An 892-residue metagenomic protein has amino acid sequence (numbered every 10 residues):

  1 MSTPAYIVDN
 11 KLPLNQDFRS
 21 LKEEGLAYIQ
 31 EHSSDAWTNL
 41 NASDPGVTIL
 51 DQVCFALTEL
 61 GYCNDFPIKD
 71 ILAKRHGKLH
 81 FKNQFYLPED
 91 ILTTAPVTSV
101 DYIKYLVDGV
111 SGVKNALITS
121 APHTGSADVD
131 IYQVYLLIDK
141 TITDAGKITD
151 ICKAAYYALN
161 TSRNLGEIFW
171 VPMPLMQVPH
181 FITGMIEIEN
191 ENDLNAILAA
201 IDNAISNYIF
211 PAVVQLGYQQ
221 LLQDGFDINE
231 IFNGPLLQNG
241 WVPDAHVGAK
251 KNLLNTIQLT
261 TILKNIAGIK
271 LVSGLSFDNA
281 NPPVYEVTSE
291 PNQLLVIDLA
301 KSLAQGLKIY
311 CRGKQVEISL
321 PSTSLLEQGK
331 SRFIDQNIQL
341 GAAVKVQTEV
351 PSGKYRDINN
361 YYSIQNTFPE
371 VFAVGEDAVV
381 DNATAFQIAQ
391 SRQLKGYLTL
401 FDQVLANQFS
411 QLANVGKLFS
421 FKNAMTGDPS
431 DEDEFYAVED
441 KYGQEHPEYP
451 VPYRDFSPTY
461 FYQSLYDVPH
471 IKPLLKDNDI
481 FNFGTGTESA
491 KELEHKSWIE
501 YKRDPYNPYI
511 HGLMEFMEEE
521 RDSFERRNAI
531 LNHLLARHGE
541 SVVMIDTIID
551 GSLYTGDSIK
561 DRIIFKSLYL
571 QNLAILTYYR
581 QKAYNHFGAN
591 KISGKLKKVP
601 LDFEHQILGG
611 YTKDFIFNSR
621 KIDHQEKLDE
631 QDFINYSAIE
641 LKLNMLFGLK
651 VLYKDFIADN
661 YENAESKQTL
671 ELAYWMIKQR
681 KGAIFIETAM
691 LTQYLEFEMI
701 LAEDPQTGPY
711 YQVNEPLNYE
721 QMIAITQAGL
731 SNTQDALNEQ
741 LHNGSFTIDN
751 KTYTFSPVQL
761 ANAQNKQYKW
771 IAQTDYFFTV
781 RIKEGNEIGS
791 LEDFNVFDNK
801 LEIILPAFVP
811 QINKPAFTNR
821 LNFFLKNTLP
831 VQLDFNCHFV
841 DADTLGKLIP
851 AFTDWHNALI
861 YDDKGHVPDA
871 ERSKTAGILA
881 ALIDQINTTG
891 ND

Functional and structural regions predicted by a protein language model:
S2-P45, T93-Y105, G109-N239, L307-P705 (+3 more regions): Carbohydrate-recognition loop of C-type lectin domains
P45-K82: Long, low-complexity, polar/charged, intrinsically disordered or flexibly structured peripheral segments
I68-D90, E230-H246, K800-P806: A short, surface-exposed helix-loop junction/capping segment
L79, A664, D735: Polybasic, low-complexity RNA-engagement segments
P172, S273, D862: Core nucleic-acid recognition elements
Q223-S324, Q328-G329, A876-D892: A cross-taxonomic marker for long C-terminal extensions/tails that follow the last structured domain
Q706-Y768: Extended, beta-strand-rich, solvent-exposed assembly scaffolds of outer structural proteins
V713, A736-L737, L741, F746-I748 (+2 more regions): Hydrophobic/aromatic interaction determinants used to assemble and anchor large protein complexes
